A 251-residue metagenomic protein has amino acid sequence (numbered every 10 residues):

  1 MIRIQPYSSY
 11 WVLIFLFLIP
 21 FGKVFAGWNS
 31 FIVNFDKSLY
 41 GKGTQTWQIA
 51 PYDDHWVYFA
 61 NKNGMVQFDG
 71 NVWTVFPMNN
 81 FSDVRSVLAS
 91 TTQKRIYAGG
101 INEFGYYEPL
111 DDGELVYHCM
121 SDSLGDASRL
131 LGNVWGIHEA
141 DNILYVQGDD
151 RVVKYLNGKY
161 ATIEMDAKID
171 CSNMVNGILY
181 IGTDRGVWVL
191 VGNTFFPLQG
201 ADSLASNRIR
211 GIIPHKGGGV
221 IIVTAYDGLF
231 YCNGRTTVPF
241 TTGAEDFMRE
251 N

Functional and structural regions predicted by a protein language model:
M1-N251: Carboxylate-rich, polar loop motifs that coordinate divalent cations or form catalytic acidic clusters
